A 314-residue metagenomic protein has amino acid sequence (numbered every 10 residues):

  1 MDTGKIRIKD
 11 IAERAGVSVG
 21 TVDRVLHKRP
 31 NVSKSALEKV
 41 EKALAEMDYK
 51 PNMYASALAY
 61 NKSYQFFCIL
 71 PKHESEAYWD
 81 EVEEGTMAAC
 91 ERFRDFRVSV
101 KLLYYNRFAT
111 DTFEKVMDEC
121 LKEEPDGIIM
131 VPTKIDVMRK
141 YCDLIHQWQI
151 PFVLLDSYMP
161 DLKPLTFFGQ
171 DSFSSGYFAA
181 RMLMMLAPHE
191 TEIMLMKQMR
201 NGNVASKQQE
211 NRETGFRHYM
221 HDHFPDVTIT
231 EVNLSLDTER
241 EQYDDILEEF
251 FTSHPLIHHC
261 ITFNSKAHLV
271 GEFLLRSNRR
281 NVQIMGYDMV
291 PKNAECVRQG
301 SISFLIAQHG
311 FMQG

Functional and structural regions predicted by a protein language model:
M1-Y60: N-terminal helix-turn-helix DNA-binding module of bacterial transcription factors
N52-D111: Amphipathic helical "hinge" segments at domain boundaries
I69-P71, M196, I261: Short hydrophobic segments within beta-strands
C90-T110, R217-R240: Short beta-strand elements in bilobed, periplasmic/extracellular small-molecule ligand-binding domains
I128-H146, T228-K292: Hydrophobic alpha-helical
D136-S174, V290-R298, I302: Flexible loop/hinge segments that line or gate small-molecule binding clefts
F167-M194, Y243, N293, H309-G314: Hydrophobic alpha-helical segments within soluble ligand-binding/sensing domains
A180-H223: An alpha-beta-alpha
